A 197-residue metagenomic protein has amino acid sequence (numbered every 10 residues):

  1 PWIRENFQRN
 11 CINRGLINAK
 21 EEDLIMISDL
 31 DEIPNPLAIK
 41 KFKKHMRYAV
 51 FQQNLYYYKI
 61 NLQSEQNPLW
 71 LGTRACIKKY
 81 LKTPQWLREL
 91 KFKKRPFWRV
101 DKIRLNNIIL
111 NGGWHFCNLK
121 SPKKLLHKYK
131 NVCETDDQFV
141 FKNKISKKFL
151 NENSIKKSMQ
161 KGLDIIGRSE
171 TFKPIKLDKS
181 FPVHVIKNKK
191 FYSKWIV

Functional and structural regions predicted by a protein language model:
P1-E5, E32-F139: Conserved catalytic core of nucleotide-sugar-dependent glycosyltransferases
P1-I27, P36, F181, K189: Active-site-proximal specificity loops/subdomain of glycosyltransferases
D23, D29-D31, D101, D136-D137 (+2 more regions): Acidic-enriched, low-complexity/disordered segments with a strong bias for Aspartate over Glutamate
I108-V197: C-terminal accessory extensions appended to soluble enzyme cores
